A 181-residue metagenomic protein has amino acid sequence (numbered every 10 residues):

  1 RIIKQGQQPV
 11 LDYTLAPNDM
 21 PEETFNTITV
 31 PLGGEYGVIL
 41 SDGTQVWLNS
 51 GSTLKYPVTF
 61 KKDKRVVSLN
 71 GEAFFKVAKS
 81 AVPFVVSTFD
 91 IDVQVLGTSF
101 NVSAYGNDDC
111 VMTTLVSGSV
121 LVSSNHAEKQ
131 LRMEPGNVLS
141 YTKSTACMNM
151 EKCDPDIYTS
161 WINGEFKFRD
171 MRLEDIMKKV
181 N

Functional and structural regions predicted by a protein language model:
R1-N181: A residue-level detector for the "anchor" residue at the start of short, highly conserved motifs
